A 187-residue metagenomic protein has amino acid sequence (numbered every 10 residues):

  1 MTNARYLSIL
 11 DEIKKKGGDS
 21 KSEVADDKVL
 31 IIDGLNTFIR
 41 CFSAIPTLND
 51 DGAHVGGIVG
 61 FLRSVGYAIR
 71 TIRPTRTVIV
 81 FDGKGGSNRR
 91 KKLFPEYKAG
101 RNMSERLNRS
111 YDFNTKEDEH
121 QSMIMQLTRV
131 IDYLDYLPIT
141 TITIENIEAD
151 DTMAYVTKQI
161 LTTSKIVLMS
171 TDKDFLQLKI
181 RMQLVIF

Functional and structural regions predicted by a protein language model:
T2-I13, S22-M169, F175-F187: Noncatalytic, basic helical substrate-engagement surface that gates or grips nucleic-acid strands
